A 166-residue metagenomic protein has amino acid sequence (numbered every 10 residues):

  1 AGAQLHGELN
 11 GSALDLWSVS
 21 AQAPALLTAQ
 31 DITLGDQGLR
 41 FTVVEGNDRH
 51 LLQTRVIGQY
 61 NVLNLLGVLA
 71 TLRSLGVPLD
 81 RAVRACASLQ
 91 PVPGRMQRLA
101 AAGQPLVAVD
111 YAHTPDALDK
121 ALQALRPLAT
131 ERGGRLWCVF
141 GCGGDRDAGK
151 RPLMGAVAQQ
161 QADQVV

Functional and structural regions predicted by a protein language model:
A1-V107: Acidic, Mg2+-coordinating active-site environments of NTP-dependent enzymes
V19, A112, V139-G141: Generic beta-strand/beta-sheet core signal
N64, D110, D163: Acidic active-site catalytic centers that drive phospho-/nucleotidyl reactions and related ester hydrolyses
G67, H113, A117: Conserved cofactor-binding/catalytic machinery of classical short-chain dehydrogenase/reductase
V92-G94, D116-L118, A124-V166: Active-site beta-alpha connecting loops in nucleotide-dependent enzymes
V107-H113: Switch II (G3) loop of P-loop NTPases
